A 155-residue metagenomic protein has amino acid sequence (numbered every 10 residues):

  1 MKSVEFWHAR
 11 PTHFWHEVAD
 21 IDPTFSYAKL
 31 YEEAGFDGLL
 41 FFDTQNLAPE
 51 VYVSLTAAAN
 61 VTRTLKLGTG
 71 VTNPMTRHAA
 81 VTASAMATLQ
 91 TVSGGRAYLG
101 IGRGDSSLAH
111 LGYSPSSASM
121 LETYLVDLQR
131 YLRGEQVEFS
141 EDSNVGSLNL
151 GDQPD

Functional and structural regions predicted by a protein language model:
M1-K66: N-terminal beta1-alpha1-beta2 module of alpha/beta enzyme domains
K2, V81-D155: Internal, glycine-rich beta/alpha segment that forms the wall or movable "lid" of small-molecule/cofactor binding
W7, G68, Y98-G100: Structural detector of well-ordered beta-strand residues that form the stable sheet scaffold of enzyme domains
A9-H13, T44, T72-P74, G102-S106: Active-site beta-loop-alpha junctions enriched in small/polar residues
T12, L39, G70, A109-Y113: Short amphipathic alpha-helical segments at helix-loop
H16-A19, P23, E50, R77 (+2 more regions): Alpha-helix N-cap and loop-to-helix initiation/capping positions
T24, T62, T69, T76 (+2 more regions): Ser/Thr-centric signal marking residues that sit in or immediately flank functional binding/regulatory motifs
F36-A59, G68, N73-M75, E135-D155: Short secondary-structure boundary segments
